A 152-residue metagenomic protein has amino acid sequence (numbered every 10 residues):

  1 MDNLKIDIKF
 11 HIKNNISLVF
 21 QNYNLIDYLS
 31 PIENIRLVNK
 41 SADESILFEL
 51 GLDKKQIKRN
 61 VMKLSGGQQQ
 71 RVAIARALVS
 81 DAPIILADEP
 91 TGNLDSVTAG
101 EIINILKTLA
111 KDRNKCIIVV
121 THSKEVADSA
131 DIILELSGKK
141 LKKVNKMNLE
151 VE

Functional and structural regions predicted by a protein language model:
M1-S17: ABC ATPase NBD coupling module
I46-M62: Conserved ABC nucleotide-binding domain
N60-L64, Q68-Q70: Conserved ABC ATPase signature
I74: Hydrophobic anchor residue at the start of the ABC signature
D81: Conserved catalytic motifs of ABC-family nucleotide-binding domains
I85-D88: Catalytic Walker B motif of ABC-type/P-loop ATPase nucleotide-binding domains
S96-T98: Helix N-cap at the start of a conserved alpha-helix in ABC-type nucleotide-binding domains
